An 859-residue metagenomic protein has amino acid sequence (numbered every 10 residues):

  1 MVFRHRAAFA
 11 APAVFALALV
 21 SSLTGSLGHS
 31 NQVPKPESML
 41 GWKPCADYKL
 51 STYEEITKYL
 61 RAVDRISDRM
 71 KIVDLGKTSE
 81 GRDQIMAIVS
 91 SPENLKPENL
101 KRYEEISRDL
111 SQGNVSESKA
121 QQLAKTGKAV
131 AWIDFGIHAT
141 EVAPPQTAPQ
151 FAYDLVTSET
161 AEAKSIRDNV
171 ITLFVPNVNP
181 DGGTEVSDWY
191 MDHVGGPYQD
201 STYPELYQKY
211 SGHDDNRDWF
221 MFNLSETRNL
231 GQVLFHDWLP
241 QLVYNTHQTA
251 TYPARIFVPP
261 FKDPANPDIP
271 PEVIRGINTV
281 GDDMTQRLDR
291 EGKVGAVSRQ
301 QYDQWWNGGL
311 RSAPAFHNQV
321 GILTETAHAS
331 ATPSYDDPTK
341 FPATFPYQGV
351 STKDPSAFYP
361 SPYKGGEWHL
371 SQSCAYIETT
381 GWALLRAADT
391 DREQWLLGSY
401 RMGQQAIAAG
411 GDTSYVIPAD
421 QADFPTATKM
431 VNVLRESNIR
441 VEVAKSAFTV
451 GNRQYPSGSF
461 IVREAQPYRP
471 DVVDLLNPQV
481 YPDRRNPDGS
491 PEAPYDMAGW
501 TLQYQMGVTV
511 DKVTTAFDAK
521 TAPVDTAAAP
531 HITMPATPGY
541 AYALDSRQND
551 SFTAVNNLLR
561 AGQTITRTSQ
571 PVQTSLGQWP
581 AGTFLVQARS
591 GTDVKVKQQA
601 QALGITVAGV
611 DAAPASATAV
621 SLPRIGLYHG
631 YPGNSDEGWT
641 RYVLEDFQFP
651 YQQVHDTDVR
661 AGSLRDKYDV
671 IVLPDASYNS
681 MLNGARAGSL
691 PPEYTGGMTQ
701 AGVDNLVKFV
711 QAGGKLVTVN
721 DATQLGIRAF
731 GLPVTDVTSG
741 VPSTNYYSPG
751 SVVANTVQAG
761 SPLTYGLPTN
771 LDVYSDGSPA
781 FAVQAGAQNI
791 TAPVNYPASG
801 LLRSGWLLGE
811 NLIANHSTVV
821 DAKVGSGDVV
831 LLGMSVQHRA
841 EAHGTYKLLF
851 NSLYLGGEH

Functional and structural regions predicted by a protein language model:
M1-H29: Secretory targeting and sorting signals
V14, A152-L155, N169-D192: Carboxylate/His-rich catalytic cores and anion/metal-binding grooves
N31-P145, P149-I171, R217, N223-S225 (+7 more regions): Intrinsic-disorder/low-complexity accessory segments
E117-Q121, G196-E205, L230, L242-A250 (+2 more regions): Structured alpha-helical segments in the cores of large, soluble enzyme domains
E141, D181-E185, T251-A254: Short, well-ordered, mixed-charge alpha-helical segments that flank or form enzyme active sites
P176-N179, Y190, N245-P253, A722-T723: Short, solvent-exposed turn/loop segments enriched in Gly/Ser/Thr/Pro and often Arg
G183-Q208, G212, R228: Active-site-proximal cap/loop segments of hydrolase catalytic domains
D200-F222, V243-F261: Core alpha/beta catalytic barrel or barrel-like domain that forms the active/cofactor pocket in diverse metabolic
